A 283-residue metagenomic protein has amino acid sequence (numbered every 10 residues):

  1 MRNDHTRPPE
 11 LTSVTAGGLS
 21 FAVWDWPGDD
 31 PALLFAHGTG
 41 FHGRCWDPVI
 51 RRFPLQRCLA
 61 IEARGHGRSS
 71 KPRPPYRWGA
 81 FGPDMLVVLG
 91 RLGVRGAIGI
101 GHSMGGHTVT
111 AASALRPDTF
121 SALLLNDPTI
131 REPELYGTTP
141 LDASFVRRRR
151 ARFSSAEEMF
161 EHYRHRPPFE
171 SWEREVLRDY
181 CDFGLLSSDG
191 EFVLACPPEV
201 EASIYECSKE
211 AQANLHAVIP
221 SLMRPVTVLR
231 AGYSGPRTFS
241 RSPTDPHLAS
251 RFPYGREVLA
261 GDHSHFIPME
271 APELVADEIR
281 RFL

Functional and structural regions predicted by a protein language model:
G17-L19, P48, L59-I100, D277: Active-site loop/oxyanion-hole signature of alpha/beta-hydrolase fold enzymes
A22-K71: Conserved HGGG/HGGXW glycine-rich cap/lid loop of the alpha/beta-hydrolase fold
R95-Y136: Conserved hydrolase catalytic core segment
P128-S155: A catalytic-pocket lid/entrance helix-loop region that shapes and gates access to the active site across common
R152-K209: Conserved alpha/beta-hydrolase catalytic His-Asp/Glu region
L186-R251: Conserved serine/cysteine hydrolase catalytic core
A260-P272: Catalytic histidine-centered segment of alpha/beta-hydrolase-like enzymes
M269-R281: Post-His helix in hydrolase/transferase enzymes
